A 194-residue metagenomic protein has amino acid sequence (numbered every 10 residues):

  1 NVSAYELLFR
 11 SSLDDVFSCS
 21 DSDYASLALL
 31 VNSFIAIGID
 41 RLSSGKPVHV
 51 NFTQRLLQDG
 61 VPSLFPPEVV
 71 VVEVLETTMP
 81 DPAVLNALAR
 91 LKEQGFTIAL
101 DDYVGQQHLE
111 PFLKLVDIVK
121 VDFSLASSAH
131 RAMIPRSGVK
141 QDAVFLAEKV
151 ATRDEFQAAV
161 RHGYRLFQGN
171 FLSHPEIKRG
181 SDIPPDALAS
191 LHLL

Functional and structural regions predicted by a protein language model:
N1, R10-V16, E73-M79, Y103-G105 (+1 more regions): EAL-family c-di-GMP phosphodiesterase catalytic domain
N1-V71, E76-M79, A83: Bacterial c-di-GMP phosphodiesterase EAL domain
S33-D40, R90, S137, A158: A generic secondary-structure signal
I35-A36, Q58-D59, V84-N86, V104-Q107 (+1 more regions): A generic local structural motif
S44-V48, P66-V70, Q94-F96, L115-D117 (+2 more regions): Short, well-ordered coil/turn segments that N-cap beta-strands
V84-G95, A132-Q141: Surface-exposed amphipathic alpha-helices with a cationic face
L91-G105: Sensor-1/coupling segment of RecA-like P-loop NTPase cores
